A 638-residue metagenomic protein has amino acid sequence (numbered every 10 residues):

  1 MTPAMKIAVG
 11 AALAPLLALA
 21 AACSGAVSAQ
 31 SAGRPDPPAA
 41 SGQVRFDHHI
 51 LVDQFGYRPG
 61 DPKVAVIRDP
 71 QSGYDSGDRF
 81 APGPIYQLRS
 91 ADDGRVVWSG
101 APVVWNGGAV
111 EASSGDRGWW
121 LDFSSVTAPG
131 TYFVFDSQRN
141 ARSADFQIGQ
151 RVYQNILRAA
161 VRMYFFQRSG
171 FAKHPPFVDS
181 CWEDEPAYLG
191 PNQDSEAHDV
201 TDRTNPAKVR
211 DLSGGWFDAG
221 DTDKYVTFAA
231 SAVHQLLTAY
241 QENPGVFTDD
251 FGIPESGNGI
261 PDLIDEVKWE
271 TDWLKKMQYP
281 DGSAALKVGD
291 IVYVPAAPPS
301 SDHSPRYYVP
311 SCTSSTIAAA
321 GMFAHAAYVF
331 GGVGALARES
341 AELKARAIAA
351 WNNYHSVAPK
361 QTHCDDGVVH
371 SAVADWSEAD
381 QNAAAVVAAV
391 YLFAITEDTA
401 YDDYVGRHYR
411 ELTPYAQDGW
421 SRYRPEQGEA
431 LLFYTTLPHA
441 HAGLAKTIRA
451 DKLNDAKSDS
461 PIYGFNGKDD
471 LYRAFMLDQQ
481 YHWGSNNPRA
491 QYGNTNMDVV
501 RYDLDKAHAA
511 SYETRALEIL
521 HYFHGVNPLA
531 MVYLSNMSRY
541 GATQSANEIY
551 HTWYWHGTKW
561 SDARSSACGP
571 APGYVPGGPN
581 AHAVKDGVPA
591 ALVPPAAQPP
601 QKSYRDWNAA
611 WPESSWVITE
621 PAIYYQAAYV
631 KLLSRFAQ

Functional and structural regions predicted by a protein language model:
M1-L13: Bacterial N-terminal signal peptides that target proteins for export
G10-A22: Bacterial N-terminal signal peptides
A20-G42: Bacterial Sec-dependent N-terminal signal peptides
I50-N140, R162-A230, H234, D272 (+4 more regions): Aromatic (Trp/Tyr) and acidic
A141-G149: Edge beta-strands of extracellular beta-sandwich domains
E255, G259: Acidic, glycine-anchored loop motifs typical of Ca2+
P261-S283: Carboxylate/His-rich catalytic cores and anion/metal-binding grooves
R410-D418: Solenoid-like repeat scaffolds
